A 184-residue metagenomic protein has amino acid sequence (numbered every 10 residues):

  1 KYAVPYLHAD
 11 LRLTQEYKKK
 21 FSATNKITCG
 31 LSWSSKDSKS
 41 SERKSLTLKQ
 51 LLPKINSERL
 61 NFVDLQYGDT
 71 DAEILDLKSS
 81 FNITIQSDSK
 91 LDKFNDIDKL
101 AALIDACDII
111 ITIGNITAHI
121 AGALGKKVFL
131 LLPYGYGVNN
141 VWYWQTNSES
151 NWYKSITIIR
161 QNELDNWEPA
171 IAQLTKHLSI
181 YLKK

Functional and structural regions predicted by a protein language model:
K1-K184: Catalytic machinery of carbohydrate-active enzymes, primarily nucleotide-sugar-dependent glycosyltransferases
